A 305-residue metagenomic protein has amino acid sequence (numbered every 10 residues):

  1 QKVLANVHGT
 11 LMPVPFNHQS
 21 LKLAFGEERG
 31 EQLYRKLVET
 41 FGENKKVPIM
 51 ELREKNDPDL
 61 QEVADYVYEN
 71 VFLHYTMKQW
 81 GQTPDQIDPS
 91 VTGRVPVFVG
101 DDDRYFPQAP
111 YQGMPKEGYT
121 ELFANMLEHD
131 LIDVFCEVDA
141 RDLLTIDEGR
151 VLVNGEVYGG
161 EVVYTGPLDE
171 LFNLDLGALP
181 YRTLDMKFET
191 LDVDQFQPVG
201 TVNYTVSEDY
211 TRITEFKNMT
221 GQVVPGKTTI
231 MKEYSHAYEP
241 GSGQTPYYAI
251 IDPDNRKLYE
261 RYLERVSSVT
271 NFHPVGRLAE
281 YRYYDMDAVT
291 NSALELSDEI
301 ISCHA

Functional and structural regions predicted by a protein language model:
Q1, F135-D139, F216, V275: Conserved beta-strand termini and adjacent loop/short-helix elements that scaffold enzyme active sites in alpha/beta
Q1-A24: N-terminal glycine-rich phosphate/pyrophosphate-binding loop and immediately adjacent elements
Q19-G160: Active-site/ligand-binding neighborhood in enzyme catalytic cores
T76, M126, V163, I213 (+1 more regions): A residue-level signal for conserved active-site and pocket-lining positions in enzyme catalytic cores
Q79, H129, E170, E299 (+1 more regions): Active-site catalytic microenvironments for nucleophilic, acid-base chemistry
S90-V91, E137-D139, T165-L168, G276-L278: Short, well-ordered beta-to-alpha junction loops that form the rim of enzyme active sites and present histidine/acidic
D142-R265: Mid-domain catalytic core of redox enzymes that form a hydrophobic substrate pocket/lid adjacent to a catalytic redox
T245-A305: C-terminal catalytic lobe of FAD-dependent flavoproteins
